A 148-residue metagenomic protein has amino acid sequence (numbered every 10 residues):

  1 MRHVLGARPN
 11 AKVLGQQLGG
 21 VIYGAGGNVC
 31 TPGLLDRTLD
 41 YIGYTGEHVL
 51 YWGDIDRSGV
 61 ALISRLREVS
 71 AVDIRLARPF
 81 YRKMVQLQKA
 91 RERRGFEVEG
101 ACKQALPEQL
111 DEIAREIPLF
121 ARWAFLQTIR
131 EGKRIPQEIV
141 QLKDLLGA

Functional and structural regions predicted by a protein language model:
M1-R2, S58-V60: Short, well-ordered alpha-helical microsegments
M1-T45, V72-Q86: Acidic, glycine-rich catalytic loops of TOPRIM or P-loop NTPase phosphate-binding modules used across DNA replication
T38-D40, E68, R91-R94: General N-terminal targeting signals
H48-D56: Acidic beta-strand-to-loop metal/phosphate-binding motif
V49, V60, R67-E68, F80-V85: Short glycine/threonine-rich loop/turn motifs
G59-L62, P118-F120: Short, highly charged low-complexity linear segments
I63-S64, K89: Histidine/acidic-residue-rich catalytic or RNA/ligand-binding cores of hydrolases and nuclease-related proteins
R82-A148: Long, charge-rich alpha-helical interaction segments
